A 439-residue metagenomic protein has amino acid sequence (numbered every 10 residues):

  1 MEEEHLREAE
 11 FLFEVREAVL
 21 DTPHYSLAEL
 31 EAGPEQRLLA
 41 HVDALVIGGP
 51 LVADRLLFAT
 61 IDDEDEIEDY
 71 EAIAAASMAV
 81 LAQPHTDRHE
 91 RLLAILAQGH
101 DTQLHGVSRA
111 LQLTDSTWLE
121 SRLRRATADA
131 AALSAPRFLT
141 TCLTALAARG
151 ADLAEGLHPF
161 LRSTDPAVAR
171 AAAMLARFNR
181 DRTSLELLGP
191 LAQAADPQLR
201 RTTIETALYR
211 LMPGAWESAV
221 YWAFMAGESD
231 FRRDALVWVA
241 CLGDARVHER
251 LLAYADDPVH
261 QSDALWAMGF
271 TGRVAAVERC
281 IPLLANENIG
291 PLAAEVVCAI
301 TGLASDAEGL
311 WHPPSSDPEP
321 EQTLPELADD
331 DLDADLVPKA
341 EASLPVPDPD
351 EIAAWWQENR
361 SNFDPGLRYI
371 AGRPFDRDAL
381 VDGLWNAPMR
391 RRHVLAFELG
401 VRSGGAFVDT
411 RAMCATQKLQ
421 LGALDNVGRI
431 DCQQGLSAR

Functional and structural regions predicted by a protein language model:
M1-H5, V168-A169, M174-F224: Long, acidic/serine-threonine-rich intrinsically disordered regions with weak helical/coil propensity that act as
M1-L104, A110-E120, D129-L139, L146-A154 (+6 more regions): N-terminal alpha-helical scaffold/docking segments in eukaryotic complex subunits
E35, R109-T117, W238-L242, A294-L303 (+1 more regions): TPR/TPR-like alpha-solenoid helical repeat scaffolds
P50-D63, H85-A97, S116-A130, G150-R162 (+9 more regions): Amphipathic alpha-helical scaffolding segments comprising HEAT/armadillo-like alpha-solenoid repeats
S77, L93, V107-S108, R124 (+10 more regions): Hydrophobic core positions within HEAT/HEAT-like alpha-solenoid repeats
T102-S108, D230-A235, D263, N288-V296 (+1 more regions): Boundary/linker segments of alpha-helical solenoid repeat arrays
V274-D335: Active-site/pore-lining binding-face segments in mid-to-C-terminal subdomains
